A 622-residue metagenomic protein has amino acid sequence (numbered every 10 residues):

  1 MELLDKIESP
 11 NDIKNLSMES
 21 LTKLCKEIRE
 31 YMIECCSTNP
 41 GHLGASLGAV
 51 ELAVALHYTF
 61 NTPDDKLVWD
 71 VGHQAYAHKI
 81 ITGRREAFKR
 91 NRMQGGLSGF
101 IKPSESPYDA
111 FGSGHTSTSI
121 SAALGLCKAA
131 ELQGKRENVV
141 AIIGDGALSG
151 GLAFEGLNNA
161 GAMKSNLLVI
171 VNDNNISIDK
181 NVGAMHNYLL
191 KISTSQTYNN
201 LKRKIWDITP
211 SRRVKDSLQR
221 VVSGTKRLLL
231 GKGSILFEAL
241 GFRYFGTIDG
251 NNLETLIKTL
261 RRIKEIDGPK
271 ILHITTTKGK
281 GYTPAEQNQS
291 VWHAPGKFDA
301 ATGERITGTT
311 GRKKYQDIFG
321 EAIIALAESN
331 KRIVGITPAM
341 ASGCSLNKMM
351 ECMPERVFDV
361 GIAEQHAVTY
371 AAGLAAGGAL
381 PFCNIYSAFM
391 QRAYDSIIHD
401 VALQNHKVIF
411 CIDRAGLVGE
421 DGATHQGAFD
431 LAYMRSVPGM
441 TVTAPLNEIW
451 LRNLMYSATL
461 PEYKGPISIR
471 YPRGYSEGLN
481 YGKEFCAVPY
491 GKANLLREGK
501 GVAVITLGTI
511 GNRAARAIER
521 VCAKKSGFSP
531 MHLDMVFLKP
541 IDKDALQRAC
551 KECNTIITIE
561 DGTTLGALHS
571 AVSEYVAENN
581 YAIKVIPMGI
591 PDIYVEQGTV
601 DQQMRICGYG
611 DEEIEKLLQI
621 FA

Functional and structural regions predicted by a protein language model:
M1-I80, E238, T247-L256, K270-H273: N-terminal amphipathic, basic-rich helices that act as targeting or association modules
L4, I176-F319: Long, well-ordered, tryptophan-enriched scaffold segments
L43-M163, Y315, I333, P338 (+1 more regions): Cofactor-binding active-site loop characterized by glycine-rich and histidine/acidic residues
K66, T276-M390, S396-H406, P489 (+1 more regions): Non-catalytic terminal/interface segments that mediate subunit docking, oligomerization, and allosteric communication
K215-P284, K407-I412, L431-G482, D611-A622: Structural signature of the thiamine diphosphate
K258-R261, H293-A294, K314-S329, S345-E351 (+5 more regions): Glycine-/acidic-rich phosphate or pyrophosphate-binding loops and their flanking alpha/beta elements
A300, R305-G311, G419-D421, T441 (+2 more regions): Peripheral docking tails and interdomain loops at the edges of cofactor- or intermediate-handling domains
D359, I518, K524-A549: Generic long, charged, amphipathic alpha-helical segments
